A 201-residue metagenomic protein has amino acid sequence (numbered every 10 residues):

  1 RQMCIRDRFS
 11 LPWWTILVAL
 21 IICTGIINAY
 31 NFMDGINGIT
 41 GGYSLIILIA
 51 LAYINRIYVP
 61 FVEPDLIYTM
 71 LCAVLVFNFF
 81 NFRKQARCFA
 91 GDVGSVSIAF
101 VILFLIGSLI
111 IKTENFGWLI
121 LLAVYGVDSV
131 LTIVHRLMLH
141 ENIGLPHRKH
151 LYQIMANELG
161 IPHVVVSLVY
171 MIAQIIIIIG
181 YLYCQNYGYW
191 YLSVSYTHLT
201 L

Functional and structural regions predicted by a protein language model:
R1-D7, T197-L201: Conserved small/polar residues in nucleotide/adenosyl-binding loops
R6-F9, F80: PP2C/PPM family metal-dependent serine/threonine protein phosphatase catalytic domain, recognizing the conserved
R8-Y30, G42, V62-A73: Membrane-embedded alpha-helical segments that form the functional core of polytopic membrane enzymes, especially those
T40-L201: Alpha-helical transmembrane segments
